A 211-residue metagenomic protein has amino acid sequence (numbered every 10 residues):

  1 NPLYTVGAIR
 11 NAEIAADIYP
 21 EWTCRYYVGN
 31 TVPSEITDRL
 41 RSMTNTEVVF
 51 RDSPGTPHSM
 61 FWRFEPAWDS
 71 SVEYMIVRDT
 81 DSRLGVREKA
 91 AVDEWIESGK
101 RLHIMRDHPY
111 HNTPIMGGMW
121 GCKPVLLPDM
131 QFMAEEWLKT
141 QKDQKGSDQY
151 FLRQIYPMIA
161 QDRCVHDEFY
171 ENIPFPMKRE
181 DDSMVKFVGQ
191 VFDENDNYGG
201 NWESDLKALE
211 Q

Functional and structural regions predicted by a protein language model:
N1-S53: N-terminal anchoring/stem segment of glycosyltransferases
I36-R39, P66, E88-A91: A short acidic, amphipathic alpha-helical/loop segment
P54-W62: A short, glycine-/small-residue-rich helix N-cap motif at loop->alpha-helix starts within glycosyltransferase
P66, L102-I104, M119-G121, F151: Conserved hydrophobic/aromatic beta-strand scaffold that supports enzyme active sites
M75-V77: Short aromatic/hydrophobic "clamp" motif used to bind/position activated sugar donors
D81: Short conserved active-site loop signatures built around small residues
L84-I115: Conserved donor-nucleotide/metal-binding helix-loop-beta segment in metal-dependent transferases, i.e., the alpha-helix
P109-N112, C122-Q211: Catalytic core and acceptor-binding pocket of nucleotide-sugar-dependent glycosyltransferases
